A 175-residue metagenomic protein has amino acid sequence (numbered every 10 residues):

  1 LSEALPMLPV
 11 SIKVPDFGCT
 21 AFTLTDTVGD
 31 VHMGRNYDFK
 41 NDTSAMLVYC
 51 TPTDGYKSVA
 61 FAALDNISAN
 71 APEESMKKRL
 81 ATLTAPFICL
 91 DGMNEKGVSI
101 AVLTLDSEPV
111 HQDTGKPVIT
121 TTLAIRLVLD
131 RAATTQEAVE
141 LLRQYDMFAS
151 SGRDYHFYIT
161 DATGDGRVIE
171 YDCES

Functional and structural regions predicted by a protein language model:
L1-Q136, M147-S151: N-terminal mature-domain region immediately after signal-peptide cleavage in secreted/organellar precursors
G152-S175: Extended amphipathic alpha-helical segments with heptad-repeat/coiled-coil character used for oligomerization, fusion
